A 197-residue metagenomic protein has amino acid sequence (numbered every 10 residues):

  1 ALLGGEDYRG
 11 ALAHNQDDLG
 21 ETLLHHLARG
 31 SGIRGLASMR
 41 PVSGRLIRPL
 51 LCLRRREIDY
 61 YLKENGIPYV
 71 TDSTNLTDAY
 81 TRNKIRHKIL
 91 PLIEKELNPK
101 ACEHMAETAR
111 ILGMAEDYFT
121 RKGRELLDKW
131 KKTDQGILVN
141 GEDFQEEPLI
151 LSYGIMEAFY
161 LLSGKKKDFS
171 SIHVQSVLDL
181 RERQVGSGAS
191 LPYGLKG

Functional and structural regions predicted by a protein language model:
G5, R9-A13, D18-T108, L112 (+1 more regions): Catalytic subdomain that performs nucleotidyl-dependent activation
V42-S43, H87, E94, A106-G197: AMP-forming adenylation/ATP pyrophosphatase catalytic core
